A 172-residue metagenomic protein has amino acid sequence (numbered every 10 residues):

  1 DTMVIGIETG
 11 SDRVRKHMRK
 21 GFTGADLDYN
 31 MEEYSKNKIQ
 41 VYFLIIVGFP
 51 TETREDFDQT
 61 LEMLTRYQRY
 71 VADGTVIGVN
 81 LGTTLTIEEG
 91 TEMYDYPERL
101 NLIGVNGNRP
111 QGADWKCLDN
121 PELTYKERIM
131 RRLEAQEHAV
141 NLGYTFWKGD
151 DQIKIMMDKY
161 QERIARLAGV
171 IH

Functional and structural regions predicted by a protein language model:
D1-I171: A structural motif corresponding to the C-terminal lobe/cap of the Radical SAM core domain
